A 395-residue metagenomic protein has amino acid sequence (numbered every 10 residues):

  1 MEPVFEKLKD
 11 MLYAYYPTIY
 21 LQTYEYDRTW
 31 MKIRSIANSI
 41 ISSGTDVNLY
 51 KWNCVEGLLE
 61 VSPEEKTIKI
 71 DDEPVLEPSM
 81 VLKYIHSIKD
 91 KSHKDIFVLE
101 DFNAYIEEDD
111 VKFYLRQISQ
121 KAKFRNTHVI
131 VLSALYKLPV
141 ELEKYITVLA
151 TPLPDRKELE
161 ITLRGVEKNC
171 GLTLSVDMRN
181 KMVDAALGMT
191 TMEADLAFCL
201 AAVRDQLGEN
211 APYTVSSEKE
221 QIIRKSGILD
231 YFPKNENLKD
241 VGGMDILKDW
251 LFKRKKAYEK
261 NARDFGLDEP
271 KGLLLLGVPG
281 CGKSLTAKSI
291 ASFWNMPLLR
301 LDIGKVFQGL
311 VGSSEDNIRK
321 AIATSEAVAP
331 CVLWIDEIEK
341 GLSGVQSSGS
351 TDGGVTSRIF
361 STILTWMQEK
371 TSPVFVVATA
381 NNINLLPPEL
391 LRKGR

Functional and structural regions predicted by a protein language model:
M1-F5, K9-Y16, Q22-T23, D230-K253 (+1 more regions): Dynamic helix-loop-helix/coil hinge segments at AAA+ ATPase domain boundaries and subdomain interfaces
M1-Y16, I41-E64, S217, Q221 (+1 more regions): A short, basic N-terminal segment
I19, T45-I130, A134-L138, E143-A150 (+3 more regions): Walker A/P-loop NTP-binding motif of AAA+ ATPase domains
R28, T190, G282: Conserved glycine(s) of the Walker
M31-R34, D195, K288, S292: The feature captures the helix immediately C-terminal to the Walker
S35-S39: Short, solvent-exposed amphipathic alpha-helical segments in soluble enzyme and RNA/protein-processing domains
L159, R164-E220: Conserved AAA+ ATPase small/helical "lid" subdomain
L207-L238, E339: Conserved ASCE P-loop NTPase core motifs with emphasis on AAA+ ATPases
